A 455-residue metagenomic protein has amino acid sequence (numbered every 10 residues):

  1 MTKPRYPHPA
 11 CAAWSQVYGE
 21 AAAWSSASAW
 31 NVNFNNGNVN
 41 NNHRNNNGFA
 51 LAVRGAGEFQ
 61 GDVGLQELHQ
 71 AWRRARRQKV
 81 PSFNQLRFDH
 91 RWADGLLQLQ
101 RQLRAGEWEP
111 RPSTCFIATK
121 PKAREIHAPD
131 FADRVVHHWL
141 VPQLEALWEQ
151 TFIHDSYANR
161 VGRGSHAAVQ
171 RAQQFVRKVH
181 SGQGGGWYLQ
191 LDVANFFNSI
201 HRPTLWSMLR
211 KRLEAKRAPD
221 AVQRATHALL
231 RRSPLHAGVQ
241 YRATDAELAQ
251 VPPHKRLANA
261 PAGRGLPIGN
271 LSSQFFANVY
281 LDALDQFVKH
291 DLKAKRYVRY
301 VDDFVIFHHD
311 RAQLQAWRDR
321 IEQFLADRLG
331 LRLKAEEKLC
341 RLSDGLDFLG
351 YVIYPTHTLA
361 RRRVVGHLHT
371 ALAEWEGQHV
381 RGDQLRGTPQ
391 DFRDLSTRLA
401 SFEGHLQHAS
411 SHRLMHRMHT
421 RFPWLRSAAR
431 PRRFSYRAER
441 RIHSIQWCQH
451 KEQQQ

Functional and structural regions predicted by a protein language model:
T2-F59: C-terminal, surface-exposed recognition/capping segments
Q60-L97, C448-Q455: Non-catalytic, polymerase-adjacent accessory regions of viral genome-replication enzymes
G61, V141-H201: Active-site-proximal segment of RNA-dependent polymerases
Q78-L86, R111-H137, T151-G164, S233 (+1 more regions): Short, conserved non-catalytic motifs in the polymerase core
G95, Q102-L103, V179-V301, V305-I321 (+1 more regions): Conserved polymerase palm-domain catalytic core
R111-S113, V298-D302, E336: Short Gly/Ser/Thr- and Asp/Glu-enriched loop/turn motifs at secondary-structure junctions
P129, H138, Q250, K255-G263 (+2 more regions): Right-hand nucleic-acid polymerase module
